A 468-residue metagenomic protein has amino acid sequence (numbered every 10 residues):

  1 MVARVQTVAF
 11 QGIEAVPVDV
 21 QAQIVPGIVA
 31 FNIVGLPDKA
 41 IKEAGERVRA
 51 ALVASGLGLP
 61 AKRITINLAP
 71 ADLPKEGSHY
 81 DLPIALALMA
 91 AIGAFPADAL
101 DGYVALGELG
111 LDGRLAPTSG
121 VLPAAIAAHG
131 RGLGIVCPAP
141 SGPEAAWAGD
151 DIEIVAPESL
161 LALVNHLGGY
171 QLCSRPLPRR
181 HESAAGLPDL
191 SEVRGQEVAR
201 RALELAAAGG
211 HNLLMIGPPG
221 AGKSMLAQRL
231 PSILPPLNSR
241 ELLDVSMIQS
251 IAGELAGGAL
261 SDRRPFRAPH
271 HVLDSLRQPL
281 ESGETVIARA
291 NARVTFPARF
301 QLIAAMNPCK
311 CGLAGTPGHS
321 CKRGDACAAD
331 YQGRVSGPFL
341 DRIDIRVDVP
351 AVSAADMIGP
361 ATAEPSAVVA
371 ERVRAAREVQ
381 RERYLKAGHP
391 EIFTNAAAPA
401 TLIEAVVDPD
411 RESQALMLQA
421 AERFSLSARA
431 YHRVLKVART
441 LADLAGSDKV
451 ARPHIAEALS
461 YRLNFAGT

Functional and structural regions predicted by a protein language model:
M1-A221, M225, A288, Y431 (+1 more regions): Peripheral, non-AAA+ core regions of ATP-driven protein-machinery
V25, R49, V53, M89-G93 (+17 more regions): Signal for well-folded cores of large energy- and translation-related assemblies
A40-G45, P60, N67-G77, V272-L273 (+1 more regions): Basic, amphipathic alpha-helical bundle interface domains used for macromolecular binding and assembly
A97, N165-L177, N238-S239, I251-A256 (+2 more regions): Proline-centered turn/helix-capping motifs that create local helix->coil transitions or kinks
L100-D101, P178-R179, L255-R263, L385-A396 (+1 more regions): Short coil/turn segments at secondary-structure boundaries
E108, R201-R334: Conserved ASCE/P-loop NTPase catalytic core
V193-Q196, P236, R346, L444: Residues at alpha-helix boundaries and the short loops/turns that link adjacent helices
